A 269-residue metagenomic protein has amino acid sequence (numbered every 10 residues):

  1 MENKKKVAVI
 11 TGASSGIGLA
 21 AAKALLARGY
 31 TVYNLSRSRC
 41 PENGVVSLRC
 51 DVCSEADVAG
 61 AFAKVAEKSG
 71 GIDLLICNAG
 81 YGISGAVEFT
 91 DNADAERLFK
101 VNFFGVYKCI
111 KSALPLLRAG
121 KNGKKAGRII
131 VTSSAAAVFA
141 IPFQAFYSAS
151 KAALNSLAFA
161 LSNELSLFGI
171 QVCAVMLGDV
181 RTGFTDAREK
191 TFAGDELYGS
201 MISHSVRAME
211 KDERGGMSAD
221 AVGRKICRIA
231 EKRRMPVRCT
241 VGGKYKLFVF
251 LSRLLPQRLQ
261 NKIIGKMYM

Functional and structural regions predicted by a protein language model:
S14, A22: N-terminal Rossmann NAD(P)H-binding glycine-rich loop of SDR-like oxidoreductase domains
G44-A56: Rossmann-fold cofactor-recognition segment
A86-V87, D91-E96: Substrate-binding pocket helix/loop in short-chain dehydrogenase/reductase
E88, F139-A145: Active-site loop immediately N-terminal to the catalytic Tyr-X3-Lys motif of short-chain dehydrogenase/reductase
I110, S150-A153: Active-site helix of classical SDR
S134: Residue(s) in the substrate-gating loop at a strand-loop-helix junction that position the organic substrate next
L167-P236: SDR active-site lid
